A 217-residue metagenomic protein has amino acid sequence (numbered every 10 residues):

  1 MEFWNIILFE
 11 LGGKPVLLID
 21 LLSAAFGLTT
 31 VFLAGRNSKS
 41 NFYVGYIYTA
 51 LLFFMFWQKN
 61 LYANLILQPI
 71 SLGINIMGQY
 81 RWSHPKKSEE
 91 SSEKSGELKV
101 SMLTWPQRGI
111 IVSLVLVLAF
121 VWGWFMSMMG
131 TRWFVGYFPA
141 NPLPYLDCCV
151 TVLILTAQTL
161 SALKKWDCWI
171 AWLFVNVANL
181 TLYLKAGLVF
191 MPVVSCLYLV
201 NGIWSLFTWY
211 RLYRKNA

Functional and structural regions predicted by a protein language model:
M1-N37, G73, W82-E89, E97-A217: Polytopic alpha-helical membrane-helix bundles and their juxtamembrane interface segments in multi-pass membrane
L33-I47: Membrane-interface helix-loop junction between the first two transmembrane segments
G45-V100: Hydrophobic/aromatic-rich structural module bridging two neighboring secondary-structure elements via a short loop
